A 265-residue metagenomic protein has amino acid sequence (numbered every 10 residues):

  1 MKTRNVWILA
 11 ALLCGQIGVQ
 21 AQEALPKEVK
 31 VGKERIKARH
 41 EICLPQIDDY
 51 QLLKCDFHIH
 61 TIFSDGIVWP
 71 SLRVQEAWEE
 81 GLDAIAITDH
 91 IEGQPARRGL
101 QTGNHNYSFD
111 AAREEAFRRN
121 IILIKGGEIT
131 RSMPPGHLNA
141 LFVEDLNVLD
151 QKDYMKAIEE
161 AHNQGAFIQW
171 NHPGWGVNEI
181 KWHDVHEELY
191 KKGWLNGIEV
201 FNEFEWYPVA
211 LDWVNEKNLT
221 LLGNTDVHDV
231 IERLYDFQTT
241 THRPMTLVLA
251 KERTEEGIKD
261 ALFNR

Functional and structural regions predicted by a protein language model:
M1-W7: Bacterial N-terminal signal peptides that target proteins for export
T3, T61, T88-E92, T225 (+1 more regions): Ser/Thr-centric signal marking residues that sit in or immediately flank functional binding/regulatory motifs
I8-Q16: Bacterial N-terminal signal peptides
I17-A21: Sec/Tat signal peptide C-region and signal peptidase I cleavage site
Q22-I47, L52, I87, V230-R265: C-terminal functional module detector
G32-A166, N171, E179-I180, V185 (+2 more regions): A metal-dependent hydrolase metal-coordination microenvironment
T130-R131, W175, H228-V230: Short, solvent-exposed loop/turn segments at secondary-structure junctions
E187-T254: Catalytic-core region of carbohydrate-active enzymes that cleave or remodel glycosidic bonds
